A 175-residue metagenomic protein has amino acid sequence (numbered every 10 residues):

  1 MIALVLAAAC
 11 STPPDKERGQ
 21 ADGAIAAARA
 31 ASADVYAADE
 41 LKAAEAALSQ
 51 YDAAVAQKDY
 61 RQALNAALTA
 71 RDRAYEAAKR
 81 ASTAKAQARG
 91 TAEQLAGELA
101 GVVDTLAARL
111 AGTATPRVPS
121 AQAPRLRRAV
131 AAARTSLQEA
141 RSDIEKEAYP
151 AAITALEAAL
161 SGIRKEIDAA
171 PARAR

Functional and structural regions predicted by a protein language model:
M1-C10: Sec-dependent bacterial lipoprotein signal peptides
C10-R175: Long, charged/polar, soluble alpha-helical segments
